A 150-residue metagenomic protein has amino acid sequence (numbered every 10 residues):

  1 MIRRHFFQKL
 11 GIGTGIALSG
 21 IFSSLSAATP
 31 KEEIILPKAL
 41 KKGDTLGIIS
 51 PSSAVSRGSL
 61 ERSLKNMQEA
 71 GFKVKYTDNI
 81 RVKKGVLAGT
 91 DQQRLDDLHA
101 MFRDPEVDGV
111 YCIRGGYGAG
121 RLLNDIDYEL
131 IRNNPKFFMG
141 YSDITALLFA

Functional and structural regions predicted by a protein language model:
M1-I2: N-terminal secretory signal peptides
H5-A28: N-terminal export signals
F22-V55: C-terminal segment of N-terminal export signals and the immediately downstream linker at the start of the mature
S59-L60, L122: Residues at alpha-helix caps and immediate loop-helix transition turns in enzyme cores, especially N- and C-cap
L60, L64-N66: Glycine-rich phosphate/diphosphate-binding loop of Rossmann-like nucleotide-binding domains
N66-V74: Short helix-loop-beta junction
K73-K84: Short beta-strand elements in bilobed, periplasmic/extracellular small-molecule ligand-binding domains
L87-A150: Active-site histidine-anchored catalytic micro-motif
